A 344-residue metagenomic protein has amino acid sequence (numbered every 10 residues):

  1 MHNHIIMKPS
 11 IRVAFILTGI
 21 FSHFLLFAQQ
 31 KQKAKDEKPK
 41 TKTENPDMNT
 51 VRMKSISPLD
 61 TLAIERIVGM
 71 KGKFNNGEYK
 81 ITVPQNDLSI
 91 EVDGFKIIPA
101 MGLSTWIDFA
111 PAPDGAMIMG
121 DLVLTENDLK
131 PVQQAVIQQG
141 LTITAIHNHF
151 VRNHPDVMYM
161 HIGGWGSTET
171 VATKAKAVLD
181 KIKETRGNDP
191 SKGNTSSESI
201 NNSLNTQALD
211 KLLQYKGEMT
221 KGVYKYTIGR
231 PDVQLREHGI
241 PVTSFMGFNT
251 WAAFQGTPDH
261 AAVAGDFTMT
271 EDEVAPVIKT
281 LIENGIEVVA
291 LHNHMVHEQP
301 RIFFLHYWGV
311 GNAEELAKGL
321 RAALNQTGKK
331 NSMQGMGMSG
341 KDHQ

Functional and structural regions predicted by a protein language model:
H2-F15: Bacterial N-terminal signal peptides that target proteins for export
I6, H23-L25: C-terminal multi-pass transmembrane helix bundles with aromatic-rich, positive-inside signatures
M7, G19, K42-E44: N-terminal compositionally biased, intrinsically disordered segments and leader/signal-like regions
A14-H23: Bacterial N-terminal signal peptides
L26-Q30: Boundary at the C-terminal end of the N-terminal hydrophobic targeting segment
K31-D156, G163-I302, W308-Q344: Long, contiguous binding/interaction regions
